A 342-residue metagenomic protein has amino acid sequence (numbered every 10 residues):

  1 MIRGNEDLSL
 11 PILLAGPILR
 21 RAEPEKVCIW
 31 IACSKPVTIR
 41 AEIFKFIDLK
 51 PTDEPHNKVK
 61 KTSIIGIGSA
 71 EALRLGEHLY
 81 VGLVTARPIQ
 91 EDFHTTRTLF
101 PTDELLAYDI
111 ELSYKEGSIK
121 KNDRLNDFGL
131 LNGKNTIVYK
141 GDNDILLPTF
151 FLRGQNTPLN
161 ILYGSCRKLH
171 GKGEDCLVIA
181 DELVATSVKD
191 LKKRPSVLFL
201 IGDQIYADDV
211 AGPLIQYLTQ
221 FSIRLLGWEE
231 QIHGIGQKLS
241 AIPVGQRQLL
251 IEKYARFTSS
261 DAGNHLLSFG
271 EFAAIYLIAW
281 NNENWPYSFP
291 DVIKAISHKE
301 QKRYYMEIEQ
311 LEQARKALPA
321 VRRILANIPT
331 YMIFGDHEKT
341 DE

Functional and structural regions predicted by a protein language model:
M1-E342: Extended recognition/assembly regions associated with phosphoester-bond processing machinery
